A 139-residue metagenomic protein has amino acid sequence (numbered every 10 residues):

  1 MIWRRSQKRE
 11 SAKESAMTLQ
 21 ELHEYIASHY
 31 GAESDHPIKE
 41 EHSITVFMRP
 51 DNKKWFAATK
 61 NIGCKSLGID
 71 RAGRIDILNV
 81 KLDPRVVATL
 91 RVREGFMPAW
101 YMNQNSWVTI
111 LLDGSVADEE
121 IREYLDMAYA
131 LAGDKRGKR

Functional and structural regions predicted by a protein language model:
M1-R139: Charge-dense, helix-prone N-terminal extensions
